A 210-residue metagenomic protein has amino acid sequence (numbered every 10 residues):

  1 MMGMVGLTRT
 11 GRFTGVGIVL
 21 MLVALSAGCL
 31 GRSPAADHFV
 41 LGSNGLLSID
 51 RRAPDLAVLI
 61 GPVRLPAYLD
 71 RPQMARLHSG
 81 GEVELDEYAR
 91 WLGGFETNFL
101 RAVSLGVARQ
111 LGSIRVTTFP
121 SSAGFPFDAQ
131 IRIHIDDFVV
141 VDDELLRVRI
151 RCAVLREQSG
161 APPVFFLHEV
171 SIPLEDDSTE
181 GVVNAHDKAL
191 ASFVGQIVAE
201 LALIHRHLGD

Functional and structural regions predicted by a protein language model:
M1-A27: Sec-dependent bacterial lipoprotein signal peptides
C29-E96, R206-D210: A structural "domain/chain start" motif
L30-I49, P54, Q110-Q158, E175: Surface-exposed short loop/turn segments
V63, I135-D136, E169-S171: Generic short beta-strand segments
V83-L92, Q158-Q196: Short secondary-structure boundary motifs at beta->alpha junctions and helix caps
S104, A108-G112, V198-R206: Sec-exported extracytoplasmic/periplasmic mature domains
